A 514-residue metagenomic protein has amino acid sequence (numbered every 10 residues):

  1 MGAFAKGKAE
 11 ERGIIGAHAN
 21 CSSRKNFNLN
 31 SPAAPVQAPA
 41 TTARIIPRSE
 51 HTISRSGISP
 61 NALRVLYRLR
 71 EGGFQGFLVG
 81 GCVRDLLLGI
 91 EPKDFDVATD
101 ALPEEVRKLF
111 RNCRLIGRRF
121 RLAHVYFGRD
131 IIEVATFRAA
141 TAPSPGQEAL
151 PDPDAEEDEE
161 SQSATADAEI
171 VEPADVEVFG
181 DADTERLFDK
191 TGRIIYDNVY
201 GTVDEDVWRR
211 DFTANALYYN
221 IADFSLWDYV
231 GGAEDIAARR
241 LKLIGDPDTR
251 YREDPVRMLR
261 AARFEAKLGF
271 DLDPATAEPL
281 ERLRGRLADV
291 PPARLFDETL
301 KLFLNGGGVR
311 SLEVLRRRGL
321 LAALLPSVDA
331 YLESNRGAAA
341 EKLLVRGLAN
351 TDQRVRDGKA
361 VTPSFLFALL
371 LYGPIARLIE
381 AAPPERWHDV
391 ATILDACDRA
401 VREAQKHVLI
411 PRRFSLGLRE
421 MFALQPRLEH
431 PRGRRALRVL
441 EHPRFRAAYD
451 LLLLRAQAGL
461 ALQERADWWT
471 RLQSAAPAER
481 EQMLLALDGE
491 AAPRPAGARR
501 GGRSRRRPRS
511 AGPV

Functional and structural regions predicted by a protein language model:
G2-V514: Catalytic cores of the polymerase beta-like nucleotidyltransferase superfamily and closely associated nucleotide
